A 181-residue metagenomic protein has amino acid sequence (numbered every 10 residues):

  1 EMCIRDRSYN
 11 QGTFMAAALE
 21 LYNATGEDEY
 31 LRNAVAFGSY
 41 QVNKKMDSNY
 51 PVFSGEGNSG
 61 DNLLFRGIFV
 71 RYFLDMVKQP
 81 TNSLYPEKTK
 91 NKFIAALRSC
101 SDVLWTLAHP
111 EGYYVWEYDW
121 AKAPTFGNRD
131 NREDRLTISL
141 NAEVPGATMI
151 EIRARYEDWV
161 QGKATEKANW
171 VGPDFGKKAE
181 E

Functional and structural regions predicted by a protein language model:
M2-I4: Short, small-residue-biased leader/transition segments that mark boundaries at the very start of proteins
D6, E29, A34-E181: CBM-like carbohydrate-recognition segments
Y9-E20: WD40 beta-propeller repeat blades
L21-T25, L84: Inter-helical turn/loop segments and adjacent helix faces that build the functional surface of alpha-helical bundle
